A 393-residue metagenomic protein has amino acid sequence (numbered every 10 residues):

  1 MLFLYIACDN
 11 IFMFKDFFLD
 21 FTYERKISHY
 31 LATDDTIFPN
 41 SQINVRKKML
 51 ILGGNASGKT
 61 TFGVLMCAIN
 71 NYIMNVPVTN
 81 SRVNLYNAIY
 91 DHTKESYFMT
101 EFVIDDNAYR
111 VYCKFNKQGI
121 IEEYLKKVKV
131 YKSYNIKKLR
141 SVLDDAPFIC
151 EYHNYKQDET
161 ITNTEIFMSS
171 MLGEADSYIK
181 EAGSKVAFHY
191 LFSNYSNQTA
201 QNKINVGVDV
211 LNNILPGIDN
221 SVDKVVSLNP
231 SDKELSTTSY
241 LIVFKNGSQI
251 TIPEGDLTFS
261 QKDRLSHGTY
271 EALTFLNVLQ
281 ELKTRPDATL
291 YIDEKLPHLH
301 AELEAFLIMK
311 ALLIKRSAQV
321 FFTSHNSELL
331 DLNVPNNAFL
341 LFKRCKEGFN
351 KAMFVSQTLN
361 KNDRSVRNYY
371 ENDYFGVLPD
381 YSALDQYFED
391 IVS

Functional and structural regions predicted by a protein language model:
M1-Y72, Q249-A383, Y387-E389: Switch/communication elements of ASCE P-loop NTPase nucleotide-binding domains
I6, S96-E101, G119-V128, E234-I252 (+1 more regions): Short polybasic amphipathic segments
D9, D20-T22, V103, K114-N116 (+3 more regions): A structural detector for beta-sheet-dominated domains
F12-F14, I104-A108, K245-G247: Glycine-centered tight beta-turn/hairpin loop motif at sheet-sheet or coil-to-beta transitions
Q42-N44, L50, G54, V64-V111 (+1 more regions): Conserved P-loop NTP-binding catalytic core
T61, M99-E101, R110-Y112, D223-N229 (+2 more regions): A structural signal for short, well-ordered beta-strand segments and their strand-loop junctions that often border
Y86-A88, L228-K233, S327: Short, solvent-exposed loop/turn elements at beta->coil junctions and helix N-caps that rim active or binding pockets
Y112-D232: Electropositive, glycine-dotted interaction segments that contact anionic polymers or phosphate-rich ligands
